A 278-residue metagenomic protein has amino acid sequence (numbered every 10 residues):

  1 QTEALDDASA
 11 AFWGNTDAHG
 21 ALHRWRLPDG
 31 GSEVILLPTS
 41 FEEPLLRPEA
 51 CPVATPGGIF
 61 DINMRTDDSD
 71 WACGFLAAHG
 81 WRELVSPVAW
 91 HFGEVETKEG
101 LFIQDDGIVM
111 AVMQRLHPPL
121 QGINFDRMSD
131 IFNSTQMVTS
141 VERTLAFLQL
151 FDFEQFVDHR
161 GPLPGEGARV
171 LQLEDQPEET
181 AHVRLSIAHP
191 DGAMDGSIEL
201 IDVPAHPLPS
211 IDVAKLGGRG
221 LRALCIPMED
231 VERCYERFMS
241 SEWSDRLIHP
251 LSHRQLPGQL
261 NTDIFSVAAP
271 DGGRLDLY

Functional and structural regions predicted by a protein language model:
Q1, A72-H79, S140-Q155: Amphipathic alpha-helical segments
Q1-A4, E33: N-terminal "mature head" segments of proteins
A8, T16-R24, G31-L37, D61-R127 (+4 more regions): Vicinal oxygen chelate
W13-N15, C51-A54, N124-F125, A214-K215: Short consensus segments that form the blades of beta-propeller domains, in both extracellular/periplasmic
N15, H23-W25, P44-A50, A54-P56: Post-signal peptide N-terminal segment of secreted/secretory-pathway proteins
P38-P44: Conserved donor-binding loop and adjoining core beta-sheet/short helix segment in diverse acyl/aminoacyl transferases
G57-D61, I131-N133, R219-R222: Eukaryotic phosphotyrosine signaling hubs
P204-A205, G217-I226: Low-complexity, glycine/alanine/valine/leucine- and proline-rich hydrophobic stretches
